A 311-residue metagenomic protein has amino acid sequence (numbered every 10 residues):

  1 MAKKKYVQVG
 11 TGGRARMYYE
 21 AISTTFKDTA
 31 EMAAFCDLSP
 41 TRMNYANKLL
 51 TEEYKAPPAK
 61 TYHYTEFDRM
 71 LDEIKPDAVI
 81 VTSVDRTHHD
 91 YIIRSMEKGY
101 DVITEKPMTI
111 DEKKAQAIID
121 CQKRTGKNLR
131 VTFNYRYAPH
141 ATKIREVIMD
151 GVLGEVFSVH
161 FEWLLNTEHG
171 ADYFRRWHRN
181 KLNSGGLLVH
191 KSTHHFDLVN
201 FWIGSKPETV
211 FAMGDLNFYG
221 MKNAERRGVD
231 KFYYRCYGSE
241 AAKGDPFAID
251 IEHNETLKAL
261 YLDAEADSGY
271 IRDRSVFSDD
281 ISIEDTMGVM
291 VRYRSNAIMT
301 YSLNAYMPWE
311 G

Functional and structural regions predicted by a protein language model:
M1-K55: N-terminal Rossmann-like dinucleotide-binding module
G12-M17, Y135-R274: Predominantly a Rossmann-like dinucleotide-binding segment in NAD(P)-dependent oxidoreductases
A34, A78, S158: Short, Asp-centered acidic motifs that coordinate Mg2+ and/or phosphate in catalytic or ligand-binding sites
P58-E66: Conserved SAM-binding strand-loop segment of SAM-dependent methyltransferases
Y62, I103, N128-R130, H160 (+1 more regions): Structural detector of well-ordered beta-strand residues that form the stable sheet scaffold of enzyme domains
E73, D77-A78, V84-D85, H89-R136 (+1 more regions): Beta-strand-loop-alpha-helix segment that lines the small-molecule cofactor/substrate pocket of alpha/beta enzymes
T82-S83, W163: Glycine-rich, N-terminal phosphate-binding loop of Rossmann-like dinucleotide-binding domains
V276-G311: Glycine-enriched catalytic-core subsegment of oxygenase/oxidase enzymes
